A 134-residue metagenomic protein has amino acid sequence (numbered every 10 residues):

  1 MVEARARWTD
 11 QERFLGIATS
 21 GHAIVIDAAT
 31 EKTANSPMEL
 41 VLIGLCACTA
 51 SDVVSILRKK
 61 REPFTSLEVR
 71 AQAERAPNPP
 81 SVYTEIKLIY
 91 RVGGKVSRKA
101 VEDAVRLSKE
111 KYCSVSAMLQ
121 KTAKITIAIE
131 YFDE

Functional and structural regions predicted by a protein language model:
M1-I43, V53-E134: Extended beta-strand/beta-hairpin segments
